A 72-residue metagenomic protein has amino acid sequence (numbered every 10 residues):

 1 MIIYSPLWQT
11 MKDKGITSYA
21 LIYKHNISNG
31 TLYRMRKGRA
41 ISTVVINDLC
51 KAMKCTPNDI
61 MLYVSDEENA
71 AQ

Functional and structural regions predicted by a protein language model:
M1-A20: A short, Lys/Arg-rich alpha-helix, primarily the initiator
Q9-T10, R34, M61-Q72: Short, charged recognition helix plus adjacent turn of helix-turn-helix-like nucleic-acid-binding domains
K12, Y23, K51: Alpha-helical residues within the helix-turn-helix
K12-D13, K37-A40: Short amphipathic helical patch at the helix-1/turn junction of helix-turn-helix
G15-Y33: Short alpha-helical DNA-recognition segment
R39-K51, N69: Short, basic-rich loop-to-helix N-cap that marks the start of a DNA-contacting helix
N47-L62: Short, charge-rich amphipathic interface segments used for partner binding and complex assembly
